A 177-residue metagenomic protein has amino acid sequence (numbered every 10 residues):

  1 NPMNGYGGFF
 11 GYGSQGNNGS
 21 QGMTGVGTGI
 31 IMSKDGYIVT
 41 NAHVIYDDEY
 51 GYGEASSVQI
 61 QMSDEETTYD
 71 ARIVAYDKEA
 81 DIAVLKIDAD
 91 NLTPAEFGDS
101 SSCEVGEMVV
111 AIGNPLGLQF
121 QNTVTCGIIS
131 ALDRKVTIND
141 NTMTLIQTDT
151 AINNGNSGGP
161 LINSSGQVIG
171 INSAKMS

Functional and structural regions predicted by a protein language model:
N1-S177: Serine-dependent protease modules
